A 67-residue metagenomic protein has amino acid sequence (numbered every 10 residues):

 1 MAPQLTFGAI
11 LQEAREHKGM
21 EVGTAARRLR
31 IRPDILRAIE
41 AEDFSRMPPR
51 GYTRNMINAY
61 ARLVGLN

Functional and structural regions predicted by a protein language model:
M1-N67: Cytosolic/nucleoplasmic/matrix-facing N-terminal domains/tails of membrane-anchored or organelle-targeted proteins
